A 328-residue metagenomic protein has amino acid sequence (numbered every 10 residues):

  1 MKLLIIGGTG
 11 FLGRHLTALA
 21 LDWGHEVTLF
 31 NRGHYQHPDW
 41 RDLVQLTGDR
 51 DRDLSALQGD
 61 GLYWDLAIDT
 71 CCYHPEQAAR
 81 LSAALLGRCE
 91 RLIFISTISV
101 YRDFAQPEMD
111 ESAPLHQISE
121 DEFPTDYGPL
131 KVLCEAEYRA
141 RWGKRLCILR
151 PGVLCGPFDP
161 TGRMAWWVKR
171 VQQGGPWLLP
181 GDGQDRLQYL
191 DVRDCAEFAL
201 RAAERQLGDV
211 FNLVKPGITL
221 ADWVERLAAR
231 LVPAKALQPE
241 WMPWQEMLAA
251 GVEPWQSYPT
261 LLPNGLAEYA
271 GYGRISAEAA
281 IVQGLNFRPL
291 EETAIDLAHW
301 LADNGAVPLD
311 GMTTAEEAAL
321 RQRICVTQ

Functional and structural regions predicted by a protein language model:
L3-W23: N-terminal Rossmann NAD(P)H-binding glycine-rich loop of SDR-like oxidoreductase domains
I6, F30, T70, I95-T97 (+1 more regions): SDR active-site strand-loop-helix element
T9, H34-C89, F94, V100-Y101: NAD(P)H-binding glycine-rich loop region in Rossmannoid oxidoreductase-like domains and their noncatalytic homologs
E26-R32: Conserved glycine-rich Rossmann-like NAD(P)H-binding loop of the short-chain dehydrogenase/reductase
R80-V132, A140-R141, C147: Conserved Rossmann-fold NAD(P)-dependent oxidoreductase catalytic core, especially the SDR/UDP-sugar
C134-F158: Conserved beta-loop-beta element that borders a ligand/cofactor-binding pocket
G162-W167, P180-R205, D209-N212, D222 (+1 more regions): Substrate-positioning beta->alpha
R201-E268, S276, I295-A298, G305-Q328: Mid/C-terminal beta-alpha module of Rossmann-like enzyme folds, strongest in SDR-family dehydrogenases/epimerases
